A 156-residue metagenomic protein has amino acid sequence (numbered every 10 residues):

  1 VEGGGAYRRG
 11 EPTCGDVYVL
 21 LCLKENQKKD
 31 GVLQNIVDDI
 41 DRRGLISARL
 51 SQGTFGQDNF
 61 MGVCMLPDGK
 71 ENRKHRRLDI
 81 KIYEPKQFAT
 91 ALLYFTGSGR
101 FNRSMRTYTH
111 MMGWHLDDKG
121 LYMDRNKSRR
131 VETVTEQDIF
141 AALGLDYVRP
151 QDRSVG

Functional and structural regions predicted by a protein language model:
V1-K29: Active-site nucleotide-donor binding segment shared across nucleotidyl transfer reactions
E25-G156: Acidic, metal-coordinating catalytic segment for phosphate/diphosphate chemistry, firing primarily on the Nudix
